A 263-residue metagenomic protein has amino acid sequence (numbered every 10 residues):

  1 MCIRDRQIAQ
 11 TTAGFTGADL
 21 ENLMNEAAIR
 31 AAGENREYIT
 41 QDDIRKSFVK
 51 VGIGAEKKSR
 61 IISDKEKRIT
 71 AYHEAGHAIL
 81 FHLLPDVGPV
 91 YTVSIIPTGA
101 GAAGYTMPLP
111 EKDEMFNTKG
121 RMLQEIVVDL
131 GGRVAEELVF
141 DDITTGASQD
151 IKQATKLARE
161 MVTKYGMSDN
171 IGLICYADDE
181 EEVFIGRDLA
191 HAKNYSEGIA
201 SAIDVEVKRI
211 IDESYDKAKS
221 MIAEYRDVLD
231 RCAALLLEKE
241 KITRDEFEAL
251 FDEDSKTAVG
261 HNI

Functional and structural regions predicted by a protein language model:
M1-I3: Short, small-residue-biased leader/transition segments that mark boundaries at the very start of proteins
R6-Q7, I62-D64: Short hydrophobic "helix-edge" motifs at membrane interfaces and signal-peptide entry regions
Q10-D42, V49-K57, A78-V90, M161-S168: AAA+ ATPase "lid" subdomain C-terminal helix
R45-K50, G99-G101: Short, conserved phosphate-binding/catalytic loop or strand-edge motifs used in phosphoryl-/nucleotidyl-transfer
K57-S63, V139: A short, surface-exposed helix-loop junction/capping segment
K67-Y72, A78-I263: Soluble catalytic regions of large protease machineries
